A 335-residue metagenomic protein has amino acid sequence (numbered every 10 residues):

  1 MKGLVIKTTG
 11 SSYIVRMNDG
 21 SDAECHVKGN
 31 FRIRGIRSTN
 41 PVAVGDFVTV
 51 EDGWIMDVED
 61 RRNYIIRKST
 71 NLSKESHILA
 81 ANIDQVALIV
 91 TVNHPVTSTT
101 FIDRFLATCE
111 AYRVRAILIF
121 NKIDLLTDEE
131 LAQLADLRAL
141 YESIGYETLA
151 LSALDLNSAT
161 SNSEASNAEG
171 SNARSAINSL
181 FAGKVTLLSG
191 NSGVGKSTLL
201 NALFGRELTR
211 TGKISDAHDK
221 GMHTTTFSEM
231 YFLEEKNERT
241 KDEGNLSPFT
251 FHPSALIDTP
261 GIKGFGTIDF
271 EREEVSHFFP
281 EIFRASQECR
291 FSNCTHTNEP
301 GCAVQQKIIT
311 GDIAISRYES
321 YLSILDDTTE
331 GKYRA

Functional and structural regions predicted by a protein language model:
M1-G10: Structural detector for short beta-strands of small beta-barrel domains
G3, L79-F101: Glycine- and charge-enriched low-complexity intrinsically disordered segments
S11, R37-G53, V58-Q85, R115-A116 (+3 more regions): Helix-rich effector regions associated with P-loop NTPase G domains
D22-N40: Beta-strand/loop nucleic-acid-binding surfaces
I83-V90, R113-I123, G145-A150: Conserved beta-strand/loop subsegment of P-loop NTPase cores
T100-R115: Histidine-anchored nucleotide/phosphate-binding helix
L125-V194: Canonical P-loop GTPase G-domain recognition
S192, S197, A202: Walker A/P-loop
